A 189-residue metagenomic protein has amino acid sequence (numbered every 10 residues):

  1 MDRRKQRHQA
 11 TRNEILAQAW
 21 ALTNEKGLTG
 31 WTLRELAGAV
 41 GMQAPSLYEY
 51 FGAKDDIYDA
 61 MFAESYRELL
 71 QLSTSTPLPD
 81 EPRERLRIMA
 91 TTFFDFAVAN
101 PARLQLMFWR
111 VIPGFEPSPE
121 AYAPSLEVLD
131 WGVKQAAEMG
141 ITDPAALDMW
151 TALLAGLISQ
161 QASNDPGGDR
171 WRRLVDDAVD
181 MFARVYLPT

Functional and structural regions predicted by a protein language model:
M1-A10, T189: N-terminal intrinsically disordered/low-complexity leader segments
E14, Q18, L22-D56, A60: Helix-turn-helix
I15-T23, S65, L69, F93 (+1 more regions): Short hydrophobic clusters on alpha-helical segments that form packing/core surfaces in small helical domains
A17, R83-V98, D148, R172 (+1 more regions): Amphipathic alpha-helical segments that line or abut small-molecule/effector binding pockets and mediate allosteric
A63-I88, P119-L126, G132-K134: Amphipathic alpha-helical linker/stalk segments
L70, G114-G140, P144-M149, R173-R184: Amphipathic alpha-helical packing segments from all-alpha helical-bundle domains
D95-K134, A162-G168: Short secondary-structure transition hinges
T151-D169, A183-T189: Amphipathic C-terminal alpha-helical segment
